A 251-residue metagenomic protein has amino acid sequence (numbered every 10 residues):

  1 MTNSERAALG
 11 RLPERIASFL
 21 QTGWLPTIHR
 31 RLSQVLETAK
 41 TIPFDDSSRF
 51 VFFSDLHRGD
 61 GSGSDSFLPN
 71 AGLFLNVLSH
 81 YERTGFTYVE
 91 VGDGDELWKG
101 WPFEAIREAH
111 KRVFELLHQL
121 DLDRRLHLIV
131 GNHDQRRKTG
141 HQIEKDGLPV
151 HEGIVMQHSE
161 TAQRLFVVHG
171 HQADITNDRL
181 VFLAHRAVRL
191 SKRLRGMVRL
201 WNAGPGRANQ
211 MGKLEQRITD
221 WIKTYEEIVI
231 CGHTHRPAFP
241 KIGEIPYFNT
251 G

Functional and structural regions predicted by a protein language model:
T2-E90, G94-G251: Extended recognition/assembly regions associated with phosphoester-bond processing machinery
